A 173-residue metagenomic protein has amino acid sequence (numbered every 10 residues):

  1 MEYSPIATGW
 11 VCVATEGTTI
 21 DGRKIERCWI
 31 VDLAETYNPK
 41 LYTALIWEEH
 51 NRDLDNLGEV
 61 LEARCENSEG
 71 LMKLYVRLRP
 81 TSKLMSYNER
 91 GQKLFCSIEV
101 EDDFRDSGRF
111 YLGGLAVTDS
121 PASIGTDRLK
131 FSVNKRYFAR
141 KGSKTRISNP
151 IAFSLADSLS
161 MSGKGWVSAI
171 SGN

Functional and structural regions predicted by a protein language model:
M1-F138: N-terminal, leucine/charged-rich tether regions that mediate assembly and partner docking in large macromolecular
R109-G113, D119-N173: Acidic, gly/pro-rich intrinsically disordered regions characteristic of viral assembly/maturation proteins
